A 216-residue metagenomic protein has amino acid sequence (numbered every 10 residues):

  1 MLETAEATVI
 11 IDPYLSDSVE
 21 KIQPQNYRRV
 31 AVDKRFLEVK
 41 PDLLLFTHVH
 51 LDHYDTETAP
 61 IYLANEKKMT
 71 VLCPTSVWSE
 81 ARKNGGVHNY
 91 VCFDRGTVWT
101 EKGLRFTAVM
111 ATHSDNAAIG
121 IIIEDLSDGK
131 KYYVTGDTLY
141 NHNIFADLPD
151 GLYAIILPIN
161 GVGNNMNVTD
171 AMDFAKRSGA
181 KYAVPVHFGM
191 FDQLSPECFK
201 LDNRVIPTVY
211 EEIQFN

Functional and structural regions predicted by a protein language model:
M1-V19, Q23-P24, K200-N203, P207-F215: Zn-dependent metallo-beta-lactamase
A7-L45, E57-I61, T138-D150: Pre-active-site segment of Zn-dependent metallo-hydrolases
P13-L15, V49, S76, A111-T112 (+3 more regions): Active-site metal-binding loops of divalent metal-dependent hydrolases
P41-H53, A183: Metallo-beta-lactamase
K68-S76, Y182-H187: Short internal beta-strands
C73-G129, R204-N216: Metallo-beta-lactamase
G85-E101, A146, D170-N216: Binuclear metal-ion centers of metallo-dependent hydrolases, dominated by the metallo-beta-lactamase
T112-R177, Q193: Active-site-proximal loop/helix segments of hydrolase catalytic cores
